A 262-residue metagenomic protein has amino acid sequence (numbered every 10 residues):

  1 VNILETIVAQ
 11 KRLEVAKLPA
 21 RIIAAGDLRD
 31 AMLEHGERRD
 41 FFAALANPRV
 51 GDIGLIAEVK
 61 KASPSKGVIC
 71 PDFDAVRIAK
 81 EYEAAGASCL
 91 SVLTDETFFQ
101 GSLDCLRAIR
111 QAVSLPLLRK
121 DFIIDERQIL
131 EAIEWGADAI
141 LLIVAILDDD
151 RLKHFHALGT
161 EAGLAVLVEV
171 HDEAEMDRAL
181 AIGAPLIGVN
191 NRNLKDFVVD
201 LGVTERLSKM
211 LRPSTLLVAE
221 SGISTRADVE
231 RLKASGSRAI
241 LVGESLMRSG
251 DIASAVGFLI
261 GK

Functional and structural regions predicted by a protein language model:
N2-C70: An N-cap/entry alpha-helix motif that binds or orients negatively charged groups
Q10, E58-A62, D95, F122 (+5 more regions): Active-site beta-loop-alpha junctions enriched in small/polar residues
I53-G54, V59, K66-L167, E173-R178 (+2 more regions): N-terminal active-site wall of soluble small-molecule enzyme domains
S114, A181, R212: Short conserved AdoMet
I124-W135, H171-I182, A219, I223-V242: Catalytic cores of alpha/beta
E131-R151, G188-F197, S237-V256: Glycine-rich phosphate-binding active-site loops on the catalytic face of alpha/beta enzymes
L186-V242: Catalytic-face loop-and-helix region of soluble metabolic enzyme cores
R206-M210, K233, R248-K262: C-terminal helical cap(s) of enzyme catalytic domains, especially alpha/beta-barrels
